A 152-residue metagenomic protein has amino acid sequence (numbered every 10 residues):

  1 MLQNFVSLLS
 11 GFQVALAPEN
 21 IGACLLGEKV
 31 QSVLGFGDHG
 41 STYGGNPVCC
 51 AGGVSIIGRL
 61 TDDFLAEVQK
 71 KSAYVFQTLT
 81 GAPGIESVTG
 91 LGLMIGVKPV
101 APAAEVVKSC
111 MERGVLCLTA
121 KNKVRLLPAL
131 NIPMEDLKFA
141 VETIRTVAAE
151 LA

Functional and structural regions predicted by a protein language model:
M1-A152: Conserved N-terminal phosphate-binding loop of PLP-dependent enzymes in the Aspartate aminotransferase
